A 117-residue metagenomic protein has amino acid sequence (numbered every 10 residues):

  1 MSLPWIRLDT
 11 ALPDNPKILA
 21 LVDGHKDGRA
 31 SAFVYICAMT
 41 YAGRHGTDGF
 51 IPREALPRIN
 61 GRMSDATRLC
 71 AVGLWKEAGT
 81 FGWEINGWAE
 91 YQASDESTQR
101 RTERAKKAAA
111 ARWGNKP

Functional and structural regions predicted by a protein language model:
M1-D95, Q99, E103, N115: Positively charged, structured surface patches that bind polyanionic biopolymers
R104-A109: Eukaryotic partner-binding/assembly regions in large regulatory complexes
A110-P117: Charged, low-complexity alpha-helical linker segments
